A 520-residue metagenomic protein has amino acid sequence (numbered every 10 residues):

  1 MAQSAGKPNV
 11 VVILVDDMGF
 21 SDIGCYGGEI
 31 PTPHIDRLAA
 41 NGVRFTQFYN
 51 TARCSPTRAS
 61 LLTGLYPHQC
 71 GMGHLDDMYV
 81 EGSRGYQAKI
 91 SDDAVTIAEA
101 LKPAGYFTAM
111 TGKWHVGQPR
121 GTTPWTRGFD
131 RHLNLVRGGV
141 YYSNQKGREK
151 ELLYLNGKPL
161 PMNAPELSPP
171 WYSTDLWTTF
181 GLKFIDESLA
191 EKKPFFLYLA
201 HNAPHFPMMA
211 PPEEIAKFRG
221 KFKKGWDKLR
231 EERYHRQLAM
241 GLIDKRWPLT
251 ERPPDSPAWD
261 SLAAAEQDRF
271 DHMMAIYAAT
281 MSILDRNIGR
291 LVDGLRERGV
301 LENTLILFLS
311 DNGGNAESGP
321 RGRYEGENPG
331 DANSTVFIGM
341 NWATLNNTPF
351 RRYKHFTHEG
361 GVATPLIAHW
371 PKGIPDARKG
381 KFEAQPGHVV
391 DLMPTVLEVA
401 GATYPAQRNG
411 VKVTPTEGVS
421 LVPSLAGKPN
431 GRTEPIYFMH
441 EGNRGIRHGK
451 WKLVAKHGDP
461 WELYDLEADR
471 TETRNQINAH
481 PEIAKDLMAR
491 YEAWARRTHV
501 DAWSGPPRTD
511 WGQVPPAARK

Functional and structural regions predicted by a protein language model:
M1-H457, W461, L466-R496, D501-K520: Formylglycine-dependent sulfatase
